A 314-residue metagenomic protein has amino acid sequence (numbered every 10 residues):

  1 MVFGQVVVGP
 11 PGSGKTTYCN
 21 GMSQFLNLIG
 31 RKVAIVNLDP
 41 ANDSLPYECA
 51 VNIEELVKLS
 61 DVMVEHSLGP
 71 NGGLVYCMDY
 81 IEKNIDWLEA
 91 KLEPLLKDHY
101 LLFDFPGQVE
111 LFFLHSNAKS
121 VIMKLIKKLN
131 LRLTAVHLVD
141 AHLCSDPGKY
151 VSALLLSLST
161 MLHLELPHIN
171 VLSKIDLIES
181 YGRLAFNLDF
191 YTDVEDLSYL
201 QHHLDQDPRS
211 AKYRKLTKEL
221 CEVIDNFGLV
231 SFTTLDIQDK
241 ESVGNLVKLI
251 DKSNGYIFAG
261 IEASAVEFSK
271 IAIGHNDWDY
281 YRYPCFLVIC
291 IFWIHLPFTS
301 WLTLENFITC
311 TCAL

Functional and structural regions predicted by a protein language model:
V2-V8, S13, T17-T134: Nucleotide-state-sensitive switch-loop elements of NTP-binding domains
N130, T134, L138-L287, T311: Conserved GTP-binding G-domain of TRAFAC-class P-loop NTPases and closely related GTPase folds
T299, L314: NTP/phosphate- and nucleic-acid-binding module
T303-C312: Extreme C-terminal disordered tails of eukaryotic proteins encode short linear targeting/docking signals used
